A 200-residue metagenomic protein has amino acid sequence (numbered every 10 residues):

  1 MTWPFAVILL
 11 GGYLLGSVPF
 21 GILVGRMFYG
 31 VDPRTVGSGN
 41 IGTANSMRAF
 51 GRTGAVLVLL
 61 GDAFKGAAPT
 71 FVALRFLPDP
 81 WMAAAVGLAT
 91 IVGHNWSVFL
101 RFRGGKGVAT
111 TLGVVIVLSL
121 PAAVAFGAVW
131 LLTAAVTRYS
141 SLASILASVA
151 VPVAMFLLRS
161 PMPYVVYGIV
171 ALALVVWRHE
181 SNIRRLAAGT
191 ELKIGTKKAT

Functional and structural regions predicted by a protein language model:
M1-F28: N-terminal signal-anchor transmembrane alpha helix
P4, I8, T53-F99, L118-A122 (+2 more regions): Nucleotide and nucleotide-moiety/phosphate-recognizing core
G12-L15, T90-H94, W130, A134 (+2 more regions): Alpha-helical transmembrane segments of multi-pass membrane proteins
G21-V24, G93-R103, W130-T137, E180-R184: C-terminal ends of transmembrane helices
I22-T53, N182-T200: Cytosolic, membrane-interface loops and tails of multi-pass inner-membrane proteins
V31-T43, F99-L112, Y139-A147: Short, non-helical or kinked segments that cap or interrupt transmembrane helices
M47-G51, A73-F76, G93, V108-T137 (+1 more regions): Interfacial segments of multi-pass membrane proteins
V124, S140-S148, R159-A171: Loop-to-transmembrane alpha-helix initiation sites
